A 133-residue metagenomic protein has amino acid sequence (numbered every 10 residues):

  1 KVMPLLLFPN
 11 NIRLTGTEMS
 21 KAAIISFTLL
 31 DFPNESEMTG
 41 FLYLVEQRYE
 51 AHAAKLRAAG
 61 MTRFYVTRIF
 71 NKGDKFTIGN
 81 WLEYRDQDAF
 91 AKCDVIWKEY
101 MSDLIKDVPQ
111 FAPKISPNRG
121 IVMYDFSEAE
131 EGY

Functional and structural regions predicted by a protein language model:
K1-F8, Q47-R63, G73-D74, W81-Y124 (+1 more regions): An amphipathic, aromatic/His-enriched active-site/gating alpha helix that lines ligand/cofactor pockets
V2-S20: Short acidic N-proximal helix/loop "leader" segments that mark the beginning of a domain or an inter-domain linker
T17-I24, N71-K75: Short, flexible turn/loop "capping" segments at secondary-structure junctions
A22-F32, G79: Active-site-flanking beta-strand signature of metal-NTP-handling nucleotidyl enzymes and homologous cyclase-like
S26-L29, V45, Y49: Hydrophobic alpha-helical core bundles mediating ligand binding, dimerization, or RNAP-core interactions
D31-V45: Short, surface-exposed ligand-recognition loops at beta-strand->loop->(often short) alpha-helix junctions that present
V66-F70: Short, solvent-exposed loop/turn elements at beta->coil junctions and helix N-caps that rim active or binding pockets
